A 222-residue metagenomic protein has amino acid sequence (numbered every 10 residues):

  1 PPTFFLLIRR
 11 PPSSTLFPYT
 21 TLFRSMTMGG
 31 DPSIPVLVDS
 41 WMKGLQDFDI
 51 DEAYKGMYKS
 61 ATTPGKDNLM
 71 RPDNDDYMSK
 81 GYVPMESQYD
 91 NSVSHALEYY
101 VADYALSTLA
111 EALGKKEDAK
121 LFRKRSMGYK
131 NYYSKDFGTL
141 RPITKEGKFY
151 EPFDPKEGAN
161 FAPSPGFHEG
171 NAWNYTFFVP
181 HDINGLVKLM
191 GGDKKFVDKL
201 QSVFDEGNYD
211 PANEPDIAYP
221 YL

Functional and structural regions predicted by a protein language model:
P1, P18-F23, A102-A105: Internal mixed beta-strand/loop scaffold within catalytic domains of large alpha/beta enzymes
F4: Short, flexible helix-loop junctions that flank or precede catalytic/ligand sites
L7-L22: Short, small-residue-biased leader/transition segments that mark boundaries at the very start of proteins
S13-S14, S25, F137, S164: Generic secondary-structure boundary/loop-capping signal
T20-S33: Aromatic/His-enriched, Gly/Pro-containing loop or helix-boundary segments that lie immediately adjacent to catalytic
G30, I34, G44-L222: Active-site core of glycosidic bond-cleaving carbohydrate-active enzymes
L37: Active-site and NAD+-binding cores of ADP-ribose-processing enzymes
